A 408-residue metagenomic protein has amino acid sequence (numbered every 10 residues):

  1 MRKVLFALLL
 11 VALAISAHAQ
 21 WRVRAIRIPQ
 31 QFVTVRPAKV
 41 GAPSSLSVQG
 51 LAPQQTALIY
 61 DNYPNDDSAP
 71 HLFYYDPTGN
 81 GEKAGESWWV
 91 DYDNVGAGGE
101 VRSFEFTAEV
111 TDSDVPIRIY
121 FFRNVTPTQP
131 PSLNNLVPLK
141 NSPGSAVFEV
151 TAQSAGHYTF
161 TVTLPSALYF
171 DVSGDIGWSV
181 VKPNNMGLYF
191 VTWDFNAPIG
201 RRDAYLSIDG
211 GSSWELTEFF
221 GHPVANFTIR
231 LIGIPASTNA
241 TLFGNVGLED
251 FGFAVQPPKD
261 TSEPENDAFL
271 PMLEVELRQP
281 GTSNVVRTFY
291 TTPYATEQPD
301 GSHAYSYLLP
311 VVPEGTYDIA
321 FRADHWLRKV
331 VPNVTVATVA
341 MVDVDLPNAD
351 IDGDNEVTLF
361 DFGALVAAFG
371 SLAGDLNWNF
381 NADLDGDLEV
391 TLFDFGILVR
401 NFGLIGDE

Functional and structural regions predicted by a protein language model:
M1-V4: Positively charged n-region of N-terminal signal peptides that target proteins for export
L9-H18: Hydrophobic h-region of N-terminal signal peptides that target proteins for export in Gram-negative bacteria
Q20-Q129, K182-N239: Beta-sheet-rich sandwich/jelly-roll-like modules and their strand-loop junctions
W21-R24, Q54, S237-D267, P271-E408: Cellulosome-associated attachment modules in secreted, modular CAZymes
T34, S45-S47, E100-T107, T111 (+13 more regions): Ser/Thr- (and often Asn-) enriched beta-sheet segments in non-cytosolic proteins
N94-G98, S166-V172, E389: Surface-exposed acidic, glycine-flexible loop patches that form ligand/cofactor-binding and adhesion interfaces
F104-F106, I176-V180, F321: Extracellular beta-strand-rich recognition modules
D112-R201, T288-S306: Aromatic- and Gly/Pro-enriched, solvent-exposed loop/edge beta-strand patches characteristic of beta-rich domains
